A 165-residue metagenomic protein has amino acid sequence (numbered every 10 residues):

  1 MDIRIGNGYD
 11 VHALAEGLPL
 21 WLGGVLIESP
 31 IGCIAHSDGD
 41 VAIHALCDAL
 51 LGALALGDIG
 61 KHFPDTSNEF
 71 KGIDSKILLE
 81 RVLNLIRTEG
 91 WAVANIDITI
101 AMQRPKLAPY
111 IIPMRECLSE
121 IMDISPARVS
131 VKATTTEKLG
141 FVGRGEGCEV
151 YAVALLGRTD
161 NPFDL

Functional and structural regions predicted by a protein language model:
M1-D2, A15, T159-L165: SAM-dependent methyltransferases
D2-I112, M122: RNase III-family endoribonuclease catalytic core
A108-P109, K138-V142: Short active-site-adjacent structural elements
I111-R115, R144-G145: Short, low-complexity, polybasic intrinsically disordered segments
L118: Glycine-rich, mobile lid/loop segments that gate access to catalytic sites or pores
S125-R128: Short acidic capping loops at alpha-helix termini that bridge into adjacent secondary structure
V131-T135: Pyridoxal 5′-phosphate
V142-F163: C-terminal edge-of-domain segments
